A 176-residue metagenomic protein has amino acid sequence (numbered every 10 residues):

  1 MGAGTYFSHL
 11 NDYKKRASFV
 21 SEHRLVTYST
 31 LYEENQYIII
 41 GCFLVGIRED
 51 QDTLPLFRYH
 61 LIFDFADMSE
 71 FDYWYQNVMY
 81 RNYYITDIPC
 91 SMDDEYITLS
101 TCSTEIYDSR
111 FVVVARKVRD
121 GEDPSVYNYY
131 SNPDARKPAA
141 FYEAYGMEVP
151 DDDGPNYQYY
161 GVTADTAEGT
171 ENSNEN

Functional and structural regions predicted by a protein language model:
M1-N176: Extracytoplasmic/periplasmic soluble domains downstream of a signal peptide or transmembrane helix
